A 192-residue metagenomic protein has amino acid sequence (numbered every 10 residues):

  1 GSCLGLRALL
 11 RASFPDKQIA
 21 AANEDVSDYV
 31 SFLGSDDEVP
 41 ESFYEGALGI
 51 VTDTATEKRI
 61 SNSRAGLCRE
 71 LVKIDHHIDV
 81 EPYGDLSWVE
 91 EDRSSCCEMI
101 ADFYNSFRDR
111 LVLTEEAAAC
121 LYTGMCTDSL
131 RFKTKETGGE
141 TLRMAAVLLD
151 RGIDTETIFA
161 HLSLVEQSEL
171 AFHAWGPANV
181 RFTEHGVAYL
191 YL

Functional and structural regions predicted by a protein language model:
G1-D25, E45-G46, C126-L192: Hydrophobic helix-and-loop "lid/oligomerization" segment in the mid-to-C-terminal part of catalytic domains
L6, G66-R69, V89-E90, R143: Glycine-rich, phosphate-binding/catalytic loops in enzymes
L6, V30, I50, D75 (+2 more regions): Divalent metal-coordination and catalytic microenvironments
A21-N23, K73-I74, L113: General beta-strand structural signal in soluble alpha/beta enzymes
S31-L86: Active-site cofactor/cluster-binding pocket
S42-F43, R64-G66, E81, L113-E115 (+2 more regions): Solvent-exposed alpha-helices and their adjacent loops that cap or buttress functional pockets in soluble metabolic
H77-A145: Short alpha-helices
